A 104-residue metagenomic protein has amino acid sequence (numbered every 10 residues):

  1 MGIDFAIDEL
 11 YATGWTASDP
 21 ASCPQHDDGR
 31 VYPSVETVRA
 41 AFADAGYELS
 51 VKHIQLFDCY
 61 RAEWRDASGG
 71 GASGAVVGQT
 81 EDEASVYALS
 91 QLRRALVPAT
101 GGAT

Functional and structural regions predicted by a protein language model:
M1-I3, S90-T104: Short intrinsically disordered terminal tails
G2-G69: N-terminal segment of the canonical double-stranded RNA-binding domain
Y11-G14, G78, P98, G102: A detector of low-complexity, intrinsically disordered, Ser/Thr/Gly/Pro/Ala-rich segments
Y32, A75-D82: Conserved aromatic
E36-R39, V77, Y87, P98: N-terminal non-cleavable signal-anchor helices
G70-G74: Surface-exposed loop/edge segments in extracytoplasmic proteins
Q79-L92: A short, charged, amphipathic alpha-helix used as a generic interaction element across diverse proteins
